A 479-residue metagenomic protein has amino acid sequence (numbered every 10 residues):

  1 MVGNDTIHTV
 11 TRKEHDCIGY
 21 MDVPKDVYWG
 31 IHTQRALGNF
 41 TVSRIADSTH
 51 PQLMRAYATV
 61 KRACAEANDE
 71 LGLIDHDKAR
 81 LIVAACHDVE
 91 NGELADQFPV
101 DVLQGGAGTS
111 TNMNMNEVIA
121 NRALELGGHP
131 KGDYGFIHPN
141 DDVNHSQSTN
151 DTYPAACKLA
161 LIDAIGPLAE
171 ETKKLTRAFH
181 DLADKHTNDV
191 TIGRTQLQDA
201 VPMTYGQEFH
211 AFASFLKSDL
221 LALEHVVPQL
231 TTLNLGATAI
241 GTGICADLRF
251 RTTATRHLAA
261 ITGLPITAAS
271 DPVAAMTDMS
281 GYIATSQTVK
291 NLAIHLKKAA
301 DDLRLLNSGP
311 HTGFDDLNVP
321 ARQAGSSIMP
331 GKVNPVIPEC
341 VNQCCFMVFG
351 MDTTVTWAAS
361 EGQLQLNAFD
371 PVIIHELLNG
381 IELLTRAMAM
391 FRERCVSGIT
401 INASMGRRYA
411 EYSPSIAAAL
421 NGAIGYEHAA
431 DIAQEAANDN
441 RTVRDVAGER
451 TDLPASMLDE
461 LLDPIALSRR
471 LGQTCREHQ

Functional and structural regions predicted by a protein language model:
V2-Q479: Conserved, well-structured ligand/cofactor-binding cores
